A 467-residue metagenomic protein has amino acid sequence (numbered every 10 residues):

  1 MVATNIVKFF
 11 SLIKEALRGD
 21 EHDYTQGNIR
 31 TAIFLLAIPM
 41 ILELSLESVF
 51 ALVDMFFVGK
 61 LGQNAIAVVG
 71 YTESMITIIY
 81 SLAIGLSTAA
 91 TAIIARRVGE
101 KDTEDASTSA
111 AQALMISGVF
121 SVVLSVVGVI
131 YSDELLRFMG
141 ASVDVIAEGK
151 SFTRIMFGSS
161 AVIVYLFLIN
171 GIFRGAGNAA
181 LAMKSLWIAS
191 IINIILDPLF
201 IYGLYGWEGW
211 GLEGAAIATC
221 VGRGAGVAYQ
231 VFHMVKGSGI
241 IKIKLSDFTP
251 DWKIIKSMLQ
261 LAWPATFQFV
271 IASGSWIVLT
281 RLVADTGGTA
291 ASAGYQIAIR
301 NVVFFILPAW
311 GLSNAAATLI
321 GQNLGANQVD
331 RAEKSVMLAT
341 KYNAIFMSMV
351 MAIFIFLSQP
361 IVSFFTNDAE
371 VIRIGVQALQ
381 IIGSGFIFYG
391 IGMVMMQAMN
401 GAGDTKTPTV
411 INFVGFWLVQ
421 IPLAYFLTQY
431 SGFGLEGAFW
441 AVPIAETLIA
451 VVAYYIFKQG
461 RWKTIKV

Functional and structural regions predicted by a protein language model:
M1-A37, I94-A161, W207-A262, I320-G385 (+1 more regions): Short alpha-helical transmembrane segments in multi-pass integral membrane proteins
L35-D54, I155, A189, G222-G226 (+4 more regions): Transmembrane helical elements of multi-pass membrane transporters/channels
L42, D54-V58, V69, I94-G99 (+22 more regions): Hydrophobic/aromatic residues within transmembrane alpha-helices of membrane transport systems, especially the TMDs
S45, V49-A67, L136-V143, I201-W210 (+5 more regions): Helix-terminus/linker motif at the lipid-water interface of multi-pass membrane proteins
Q63-S74, G149, T153, A216 (+3 more regions): Small-residue hotspots at the loop-to-helix junctions and early N-terminal turns of transmembrane alpha-helices
I66-V126, I163-A182, G294-S358, Y389-I411: Small-residue-rich hydrophobic transmembrane alpha-helices
I78-S81, N193-P198, V227-V231, F304-L307 (+4 more regions): Hydrophobic transmembrane alpha-helices of multi-pass small-molecule transporters
S87, M156-R174, A182-S190, A215-Q230 (+5 more regions): Short runs within selected transmembrane alpha-helices of multi-pass transporters and secretion channels
